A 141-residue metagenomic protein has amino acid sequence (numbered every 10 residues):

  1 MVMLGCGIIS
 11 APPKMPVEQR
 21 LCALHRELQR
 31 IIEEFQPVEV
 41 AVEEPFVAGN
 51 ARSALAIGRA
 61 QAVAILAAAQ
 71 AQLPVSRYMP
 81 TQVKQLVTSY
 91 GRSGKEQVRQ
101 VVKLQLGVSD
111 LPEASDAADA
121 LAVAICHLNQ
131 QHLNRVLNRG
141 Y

Functional and structural regions predicted by a protein language model:
M1-Y141: Phosphate- and other anionic-substrate recognition elements at nucleic-acid/protein interfaces
